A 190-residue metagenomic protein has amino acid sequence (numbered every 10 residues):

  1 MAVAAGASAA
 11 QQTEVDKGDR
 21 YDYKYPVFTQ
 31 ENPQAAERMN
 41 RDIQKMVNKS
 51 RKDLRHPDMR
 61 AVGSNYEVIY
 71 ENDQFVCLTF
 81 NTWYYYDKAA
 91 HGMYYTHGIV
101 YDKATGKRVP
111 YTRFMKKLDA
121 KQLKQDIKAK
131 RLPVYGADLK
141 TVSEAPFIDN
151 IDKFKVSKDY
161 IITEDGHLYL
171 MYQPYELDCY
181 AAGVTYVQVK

Functional and structural regions predicted by a protein language model:
M1-A2: Bacterial N-terminal signal peptides
G6-K190: Compositionally biased intrinsically disordered regions enriched in Thr/Gly
